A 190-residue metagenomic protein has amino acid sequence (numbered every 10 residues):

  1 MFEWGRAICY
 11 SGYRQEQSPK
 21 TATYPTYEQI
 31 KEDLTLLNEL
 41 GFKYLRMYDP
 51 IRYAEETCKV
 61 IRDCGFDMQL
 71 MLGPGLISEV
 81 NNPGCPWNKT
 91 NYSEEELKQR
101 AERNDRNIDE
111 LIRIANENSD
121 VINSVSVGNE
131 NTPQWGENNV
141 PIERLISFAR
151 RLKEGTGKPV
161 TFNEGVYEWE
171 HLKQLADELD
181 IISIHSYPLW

Functional and structural regions predicted by a protein language model:
M1-D33: Boundary/entry segment of secreted carbohydrate-active catalytic domains
W4-Y10, L45-M47, M68-P74, N123-V127 (+2 more regions): Hydrophobic faces of well-ordered beta-strands that scaffold small-molecule active sites in alpha/beta enzyme cores
E28-Y53: Catalytic domains of carbohydrate-active enzymes, especially glycoside hydrolases
E39-F42, I122, G157, L179: A structural motif
Y44-E56, I77-N81, A101-N104, P133-Q134 (+2 more regions): Acidic-and-aromatic substrate-binding clefts and catalytic sites of carbohydrate-active enzymes
T57-K158: Substrate-binding cleft of extracellular glycoside hydrolase catalytic domains
L72-P74, P83, N123, N129 (+1 more regions): Aromatic- and acid-rich polysaccharide-binding/catalytic face of secreted or lumenal carbohydrate-active enzymes
